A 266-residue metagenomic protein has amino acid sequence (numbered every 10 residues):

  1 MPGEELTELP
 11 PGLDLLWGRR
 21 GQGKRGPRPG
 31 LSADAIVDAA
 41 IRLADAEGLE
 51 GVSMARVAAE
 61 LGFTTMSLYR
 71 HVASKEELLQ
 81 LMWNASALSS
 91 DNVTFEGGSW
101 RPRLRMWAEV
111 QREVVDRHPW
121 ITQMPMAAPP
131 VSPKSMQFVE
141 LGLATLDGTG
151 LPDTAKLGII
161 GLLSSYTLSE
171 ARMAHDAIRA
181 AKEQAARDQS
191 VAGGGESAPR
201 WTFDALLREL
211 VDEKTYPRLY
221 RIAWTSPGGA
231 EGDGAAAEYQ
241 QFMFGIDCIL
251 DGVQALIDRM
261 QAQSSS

Functional and structural regions predicted by a protein language model:
M1-R20, D176-S266: C-terminal peripheral helix-coil segments that are non-catalytic and often amphipathic
M1-R56, E60, A73-Q80: Basic, helix-initiating cap at the start of DNA-binding domains
A35-R42, E77-N92, R103-E113, Q137-A144: Alpha-helical structural segments
F63-V72: Short hydrophobic/aromatic patch on the recognition helix
N92-Q137, D153-K156, I160-L163: Hydrophobic alpha-helical connector segments
T145-I178: Small-residue-rich alpha-helical segments with characteristic i,i+4
